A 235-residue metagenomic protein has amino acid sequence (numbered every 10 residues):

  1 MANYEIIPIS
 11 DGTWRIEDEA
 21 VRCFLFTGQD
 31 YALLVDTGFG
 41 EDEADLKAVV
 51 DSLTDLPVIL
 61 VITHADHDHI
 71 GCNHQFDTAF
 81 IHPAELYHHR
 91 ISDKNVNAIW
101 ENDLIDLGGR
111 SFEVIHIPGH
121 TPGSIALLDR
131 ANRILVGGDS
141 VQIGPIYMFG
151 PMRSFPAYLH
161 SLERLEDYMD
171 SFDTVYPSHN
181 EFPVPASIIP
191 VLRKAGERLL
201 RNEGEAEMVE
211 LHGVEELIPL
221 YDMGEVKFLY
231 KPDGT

Functional and structural regions predicted by a protein language model:
A2-S52, A126-D139: Conserved beta-strand hairpin/beta-sheet module of binuclear metal-dependent hydrolase folds, prominently
N3, I7-S10, N73-G123, D129-N132 (+4 more regions): Metallo-beta-lactamase
A20-R22, Y31, F39-E41, H67-D68 (+3 more regions): Short, solvent-exposed loop/turn segments at secondary-structure junctions
Y31-L33, I59, R110, N132-I134 (+1 more regions): Structural motif
D36-F39, A65, H120-T121, R133 (+3 more regions): Active-site metal-binding loops of divalent metal-dependent hydrolases
F39-E113, K194-E205: Active-site HxH/HxHxD metal-binding segment of metal-dependent hydrolases
S140-M152, A186-I189, R193: Active-site-proximal segments of metal-dependent phosphoesterases and phosphodiesterases across multiple
E163-T235: Accessory terminal helices/loops
